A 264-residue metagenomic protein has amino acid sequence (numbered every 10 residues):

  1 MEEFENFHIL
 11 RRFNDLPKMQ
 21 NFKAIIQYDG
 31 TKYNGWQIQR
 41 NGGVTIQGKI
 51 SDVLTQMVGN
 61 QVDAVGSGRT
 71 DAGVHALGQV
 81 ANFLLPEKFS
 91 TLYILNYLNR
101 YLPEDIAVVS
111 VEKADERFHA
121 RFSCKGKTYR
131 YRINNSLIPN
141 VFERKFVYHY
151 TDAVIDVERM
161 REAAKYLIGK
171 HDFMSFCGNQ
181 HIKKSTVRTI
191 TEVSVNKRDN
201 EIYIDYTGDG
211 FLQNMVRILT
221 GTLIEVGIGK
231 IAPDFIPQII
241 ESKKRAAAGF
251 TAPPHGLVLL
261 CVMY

Functional and structural regions predicted by a protein language model:
E3-N6: Polybasic, lysine-rich low-complexity intrinsically disordered segments
L10-Y264: Structured-RNA-binding interfaces characteristic of tRNA pseudouridine synthases
